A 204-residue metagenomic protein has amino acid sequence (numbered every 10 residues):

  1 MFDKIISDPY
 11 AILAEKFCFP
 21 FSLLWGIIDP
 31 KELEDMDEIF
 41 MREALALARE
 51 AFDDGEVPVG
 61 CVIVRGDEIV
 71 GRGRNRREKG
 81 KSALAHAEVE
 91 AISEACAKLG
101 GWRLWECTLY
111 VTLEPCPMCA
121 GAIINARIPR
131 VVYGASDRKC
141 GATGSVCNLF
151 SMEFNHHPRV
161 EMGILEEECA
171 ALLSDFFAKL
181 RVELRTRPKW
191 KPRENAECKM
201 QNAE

Functional and structural regions predicted by a protein language model:
M1, D8-E15, P20-L24, I28 (+1 more regions): Short, basic, low-complexity termini and linkers enriched in Ser/Thr/Gly/Pro that act as targeting/leader peptides
I27-D54, M118, A122-E204: Zinc-dependent deaminase
A44, A48-A51, C61, G71 (+2 more regions): Small-residue (primarily alanine) positions within well-ordered alpha-helices, especially packing/interaction faces
G55-V59, W105: Short, basic and Ser/Thr-rich N-terminal targeting/leader segments
V59-R65: Short beta-strand scaffold segments in enzyme catalytic cores
V70-R77, H157: Short beta->alpha transition motifs characteristic of CBS
K79-V89: A short, polar/charged loop-to-alpha-helix boundary motif
L84, S93-I124: Helix-adjacent hinge/juxtasegments
